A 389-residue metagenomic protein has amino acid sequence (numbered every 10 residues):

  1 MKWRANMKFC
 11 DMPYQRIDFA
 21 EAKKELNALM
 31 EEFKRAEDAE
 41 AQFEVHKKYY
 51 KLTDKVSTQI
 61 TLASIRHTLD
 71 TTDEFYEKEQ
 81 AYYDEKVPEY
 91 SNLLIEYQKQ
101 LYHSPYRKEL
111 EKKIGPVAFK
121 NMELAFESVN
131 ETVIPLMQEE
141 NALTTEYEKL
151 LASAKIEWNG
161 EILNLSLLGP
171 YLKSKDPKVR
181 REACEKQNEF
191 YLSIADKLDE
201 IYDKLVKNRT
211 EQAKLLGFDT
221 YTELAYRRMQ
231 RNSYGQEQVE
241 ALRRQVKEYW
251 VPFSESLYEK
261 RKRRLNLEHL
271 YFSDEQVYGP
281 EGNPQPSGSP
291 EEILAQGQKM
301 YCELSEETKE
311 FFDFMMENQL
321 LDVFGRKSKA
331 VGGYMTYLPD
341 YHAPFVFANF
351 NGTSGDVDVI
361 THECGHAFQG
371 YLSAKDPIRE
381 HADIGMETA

Functional and structural regions predicted by a protein language model:
K2-P284, Q296: A well-structured
L198-T210, N318-Q319, F345, Y371-K375: Short, hydrophobic/aliphatic alpha-helical segments
E248-Y249, S373, D383-A389: Post-HExxH zinc-binding segment in Zn-dependent metallohydrolases
Y258, I378, A389: Conserved catalytic alpha/beta cores of large enzymes that bind or transform nucleotide phosphates and polynucleotides
P280-Y341, T353-S354: Auxiliary, metal-adjacent structural segments of Zn-dependent hydrolase domains
E303-F312, A367, Y371-E380: Secondary-structure transition/capping motifs at alpha-helix termini and the adjoining loop/turn into the next element
F345-N349, D376-G385: Short beta-alpha connecting loops at secondary-structure transitions that line or flank enzyme active sites
N351-S373: Active-site recognition of the HExxH zinc-binding catalytic motif
